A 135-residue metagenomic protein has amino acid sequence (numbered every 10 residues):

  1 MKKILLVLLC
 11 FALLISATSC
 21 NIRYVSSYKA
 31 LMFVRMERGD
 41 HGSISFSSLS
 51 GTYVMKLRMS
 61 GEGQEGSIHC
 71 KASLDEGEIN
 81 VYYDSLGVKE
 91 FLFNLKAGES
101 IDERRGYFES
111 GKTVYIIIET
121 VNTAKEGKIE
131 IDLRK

Functional and structural regions predicted by a protein language model:
M1-I4: Positively charged n-region of N-terminal signal peptides that target proteins for export
I15-S19: C-terminal motif of bacterial Sec signal peptides marking the signal peptidase cleavage site
N21-R58: Transition segment at domain starts
K56-L57, I101-Y107: Exposed aromatic-hydrophobic patches
G61-S67, G111-K112: Extended extracellular/luminal ectodomain segments enriched in beta-structured repeat modules
K71-N80, V121-E126: Extended, low-complexity, turn-rich repeat/linker tracts enriched in Gly/Pro/Ser/Thr and Asp/Glu that occur
E76-F93, I131-R134: Short, surface-exposed beta-strand/strand-loop-strand elements in extracellular ectodomains
E119-K135: Edge beta-strands of jelly-roll/beta-sandwich modules across compartments, strongly enriched in secreted/luminal
